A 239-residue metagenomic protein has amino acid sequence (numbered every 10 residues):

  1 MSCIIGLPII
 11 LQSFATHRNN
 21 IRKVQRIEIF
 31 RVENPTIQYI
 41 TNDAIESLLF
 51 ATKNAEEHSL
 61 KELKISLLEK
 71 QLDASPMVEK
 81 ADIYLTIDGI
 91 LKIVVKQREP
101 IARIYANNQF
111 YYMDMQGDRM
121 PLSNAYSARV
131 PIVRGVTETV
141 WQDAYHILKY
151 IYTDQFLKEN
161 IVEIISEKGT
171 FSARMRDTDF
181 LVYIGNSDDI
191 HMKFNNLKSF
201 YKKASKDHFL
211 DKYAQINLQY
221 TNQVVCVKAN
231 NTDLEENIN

Functional and structural regions predicted by a protein language model:
M1-Q38, D43-A74, E79-N239: Charged, solvent-exposed interaction patches on well-folded alpha/beta domains that mediate macromolecular contacts
